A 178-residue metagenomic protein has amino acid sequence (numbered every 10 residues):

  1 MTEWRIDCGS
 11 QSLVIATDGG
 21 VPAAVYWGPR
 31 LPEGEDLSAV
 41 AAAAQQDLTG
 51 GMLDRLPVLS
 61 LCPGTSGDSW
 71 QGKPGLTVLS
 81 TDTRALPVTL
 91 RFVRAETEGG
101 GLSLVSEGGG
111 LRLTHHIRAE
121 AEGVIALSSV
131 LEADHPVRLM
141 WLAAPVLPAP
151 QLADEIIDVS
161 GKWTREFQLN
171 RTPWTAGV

Functional and structural regions predicted by a protein language model:
M1-R5: Short acidic, Pro/Gly- and aromatic-enriched capping/linker segments at domain boundaries
L13, A23-V178: Polysaccharide-binding surfaces and accessory modules of carbohydrate-active proteins
I15-T17: N-terminal alpha-helical transmembrane segments of multi-pass membrane transport and channel/translocase proteins
